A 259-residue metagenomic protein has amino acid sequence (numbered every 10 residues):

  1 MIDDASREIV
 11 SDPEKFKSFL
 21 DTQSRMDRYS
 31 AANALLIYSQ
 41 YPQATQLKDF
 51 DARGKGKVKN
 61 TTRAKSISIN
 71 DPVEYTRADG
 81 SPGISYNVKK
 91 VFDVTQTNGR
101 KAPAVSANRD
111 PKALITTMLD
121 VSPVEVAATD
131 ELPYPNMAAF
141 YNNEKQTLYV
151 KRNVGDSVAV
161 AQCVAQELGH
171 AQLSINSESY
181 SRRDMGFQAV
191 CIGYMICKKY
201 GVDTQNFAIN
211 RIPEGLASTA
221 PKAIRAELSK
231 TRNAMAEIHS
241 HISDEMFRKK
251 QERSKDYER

Functional and structural regions predicted by a protein language model:
M1-R259: N-terminal accessory/interface modules of nucleic-acid-binding and processing proteins
